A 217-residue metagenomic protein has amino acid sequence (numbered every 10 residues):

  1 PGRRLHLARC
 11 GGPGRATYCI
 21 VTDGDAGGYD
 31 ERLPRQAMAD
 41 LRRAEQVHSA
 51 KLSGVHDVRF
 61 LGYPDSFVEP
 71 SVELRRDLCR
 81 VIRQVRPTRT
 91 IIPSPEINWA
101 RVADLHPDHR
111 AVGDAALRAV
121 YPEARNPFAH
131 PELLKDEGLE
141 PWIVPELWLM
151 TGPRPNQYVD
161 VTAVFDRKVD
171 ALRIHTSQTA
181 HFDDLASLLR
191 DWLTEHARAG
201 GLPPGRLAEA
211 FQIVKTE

Functional and structural regions predicted by a protein language model:
P1-T88: Active-site rim/loop-helix segments in enzyme catalytic domains that contact anionic ligands
S71-E217: Metal-dependent de-N-acetylase/amidase catalytic core
